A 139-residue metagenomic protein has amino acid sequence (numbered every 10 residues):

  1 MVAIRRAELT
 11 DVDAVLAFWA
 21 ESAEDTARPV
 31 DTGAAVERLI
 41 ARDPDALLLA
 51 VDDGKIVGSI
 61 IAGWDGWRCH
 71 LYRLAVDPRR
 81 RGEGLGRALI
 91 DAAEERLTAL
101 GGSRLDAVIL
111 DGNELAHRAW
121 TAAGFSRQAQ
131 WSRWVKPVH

Functional and structural regions predicted by a protein language model:
V2, R6-R73, D77, I90 (+3 more regions): Acetyl-CoA-dependent GNAT
P78, A107-A116, V135-V138: Conserved beta-strand-loop-alpha-helix junction that forms the acyl-donor binding cleft
G82-E95, R118, A122: Conserved acetyl-CoA-binding loop-helix of GNAT-fold acetyltransferases
G84, L115, A129: Residues that form or flank phosphate/diphosphate-binding pockets in enzymes that use nucleotide phosphates
L97-I109: Conserved GNAT acetyl-CoA-binding A-motif
V108, A123, W131: Residues lining the SAM
